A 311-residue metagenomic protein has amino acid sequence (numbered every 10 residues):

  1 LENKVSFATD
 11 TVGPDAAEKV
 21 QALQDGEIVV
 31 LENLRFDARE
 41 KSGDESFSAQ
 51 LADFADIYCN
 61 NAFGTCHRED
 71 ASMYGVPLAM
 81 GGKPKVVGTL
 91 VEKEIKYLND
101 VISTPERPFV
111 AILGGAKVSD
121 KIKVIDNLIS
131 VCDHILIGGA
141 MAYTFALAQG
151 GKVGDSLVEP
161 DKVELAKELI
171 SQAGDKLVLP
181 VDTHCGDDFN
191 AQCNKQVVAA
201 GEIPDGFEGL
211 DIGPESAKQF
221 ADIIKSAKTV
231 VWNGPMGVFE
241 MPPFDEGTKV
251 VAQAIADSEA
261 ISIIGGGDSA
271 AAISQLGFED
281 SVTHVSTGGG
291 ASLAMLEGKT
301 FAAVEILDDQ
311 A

Functional and structural regions predicted by a protein language model:
L1-A311: Active-site loop-to-helix "anion-binding N-cap" substructures in soluble metabolic enzymes
